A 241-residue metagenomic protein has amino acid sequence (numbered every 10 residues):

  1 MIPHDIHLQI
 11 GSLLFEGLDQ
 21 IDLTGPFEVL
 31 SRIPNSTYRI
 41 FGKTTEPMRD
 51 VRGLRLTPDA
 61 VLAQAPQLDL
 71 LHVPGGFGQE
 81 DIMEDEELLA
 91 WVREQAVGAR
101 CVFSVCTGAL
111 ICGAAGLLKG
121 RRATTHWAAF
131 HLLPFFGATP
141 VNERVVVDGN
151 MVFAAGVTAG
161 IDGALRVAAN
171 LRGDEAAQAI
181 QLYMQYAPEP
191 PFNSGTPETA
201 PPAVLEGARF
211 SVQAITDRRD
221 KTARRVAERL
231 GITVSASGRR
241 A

Functional and structural regions predicted by a protein language model:
M1-V102, L110-G113, F130-L132, P140-N142 (+1 more regions): Extended, subdomain-level signal for the structured scaffold at the beginning of enzyme domains
I10, V147-D148: Short amphipathic alpha-helical segments and their helix-coil junctions
D22, G156-G163: Catalytic-loop motifs flanking and including active-site residues across diverse enzymes
M83-E86, T124, A155: Residues at secondary-structure transition points
V102-F103, T124, V141, V152: Structural detector of well-ordered beta-strand residues that form the stable sheet scaffold of enzyme domains
L118-V145: A conserved active-site-flanking secondary-structure segment within enzyme catalytic domains
N150-G156: A short glycine-threonine-serine/GTX helix/turn-capping micro-motif
